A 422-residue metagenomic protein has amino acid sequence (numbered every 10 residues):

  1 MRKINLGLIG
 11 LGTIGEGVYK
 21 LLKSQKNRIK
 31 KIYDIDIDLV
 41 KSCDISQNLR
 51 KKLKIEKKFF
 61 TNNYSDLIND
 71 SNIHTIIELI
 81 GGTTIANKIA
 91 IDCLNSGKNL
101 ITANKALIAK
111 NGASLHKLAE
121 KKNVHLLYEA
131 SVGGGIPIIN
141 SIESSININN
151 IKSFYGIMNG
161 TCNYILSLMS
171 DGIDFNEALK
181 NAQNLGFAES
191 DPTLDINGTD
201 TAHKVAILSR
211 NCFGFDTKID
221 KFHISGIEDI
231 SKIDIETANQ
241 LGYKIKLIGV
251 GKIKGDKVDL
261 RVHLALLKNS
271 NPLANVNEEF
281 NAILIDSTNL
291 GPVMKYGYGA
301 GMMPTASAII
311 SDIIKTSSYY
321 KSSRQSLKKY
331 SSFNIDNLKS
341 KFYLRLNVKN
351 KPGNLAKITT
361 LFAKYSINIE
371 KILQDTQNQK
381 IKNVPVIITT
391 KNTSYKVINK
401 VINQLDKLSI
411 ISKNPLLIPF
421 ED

Functional and structural regions predicted by a protein language model:
G15-E16, A86: N-terminal Rossmann-fold NAD(P) dinucleotide-binding loop
S24-L53: NAD(P)-binding Rossmann-fold cofactor-contacting core
N48-I55, F59, Y64-N87, N99-A103: Rossmann-like NAD(P)-binding element
I80, I85-S96, K105-E143: Rossmann-fold NAD(P)-binding glycine/threonine-rich loop
E120-D200, I207: Rossmann-like NAD(P)H-binding beta-loop-alpha module
I151-L166, N181, G186-T193, K252 (+2 more regions): Catalytic, metal-anchored helix/loop core of enzyme active sites in primary metabolism
L168, E177-N275, F280-A282: Substrate-binding/catalytic subdomain of NAD(P)-dependent oxidoreductase enzymes
I313-D422: A conserved regulatory-domain signal marking ACT and ACT-like small-molecule sensing domains and adjacent regulatory
